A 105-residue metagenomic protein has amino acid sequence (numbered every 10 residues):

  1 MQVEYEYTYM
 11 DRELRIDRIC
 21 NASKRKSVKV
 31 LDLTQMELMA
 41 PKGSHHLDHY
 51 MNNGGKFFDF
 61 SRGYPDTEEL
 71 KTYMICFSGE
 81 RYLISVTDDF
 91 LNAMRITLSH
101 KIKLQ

Functional and structural regions predicted by a protein language model:
M1-Q2, I19: Transmembrane alpha-helices and immediately adjacent membrane-cytoplasm interface residues in multi-pass integral
E4-E6: Short, surface-exposed charged micro-motifs
T8-R25: Membrane-cytosol interface motif
R18, R25-V30, M94-T97: A short, polar/proline- and glycine-enriched secondary-structure boundary/capping micro-motif
K26-T34, Y82-D88: Short amphipathic beta-strand/extended segments with alternating polar/hydrophobic composition
V28-H49: Structured surface patches comprising rigid loops and adjacent beta-strands/short helices at the edges of well-ordered
K42-Y50, L98-Q105: Short, surface-exposed secondary-structure junctions/capping segments
G55-Q105: A membrane-cytosol interface segment of integral membrane proteins
